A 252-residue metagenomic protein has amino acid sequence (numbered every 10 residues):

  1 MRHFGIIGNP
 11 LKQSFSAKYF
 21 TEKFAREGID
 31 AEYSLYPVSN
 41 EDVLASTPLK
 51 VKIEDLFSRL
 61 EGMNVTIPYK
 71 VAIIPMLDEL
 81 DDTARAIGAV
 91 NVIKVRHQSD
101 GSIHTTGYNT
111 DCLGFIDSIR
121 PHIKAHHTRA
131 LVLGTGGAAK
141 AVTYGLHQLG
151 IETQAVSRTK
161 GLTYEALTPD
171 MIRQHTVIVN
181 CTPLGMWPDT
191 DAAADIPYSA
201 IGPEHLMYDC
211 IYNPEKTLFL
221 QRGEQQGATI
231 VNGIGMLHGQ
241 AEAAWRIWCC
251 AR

Functional and structural regions predicted by a protein language model:
R2-H122: Phosphate/diphosphate ligand-binding glycine-rich loop within oxidoreductases
G8-P10, N109-C112, I119, I123 (+1 more regions): Glycine-rich adenosine-cofactor-binding loop
I29, G150-I151, A228: Short phosphate-binding/catalytic loops that engage adenosine nucleotides
S34, L131, Q154: Conserved beta-strand positions in the Rossmann-like core of class I SAM-dependent methyltransferases
D117, T229-R252: Active-site capping/gating segments
Q148-E165: NAD(P)-binding Rossmann-fold cofactor-contacting core
G161-V231, G235: Rossmann-like adenosine-cofactor binding region
